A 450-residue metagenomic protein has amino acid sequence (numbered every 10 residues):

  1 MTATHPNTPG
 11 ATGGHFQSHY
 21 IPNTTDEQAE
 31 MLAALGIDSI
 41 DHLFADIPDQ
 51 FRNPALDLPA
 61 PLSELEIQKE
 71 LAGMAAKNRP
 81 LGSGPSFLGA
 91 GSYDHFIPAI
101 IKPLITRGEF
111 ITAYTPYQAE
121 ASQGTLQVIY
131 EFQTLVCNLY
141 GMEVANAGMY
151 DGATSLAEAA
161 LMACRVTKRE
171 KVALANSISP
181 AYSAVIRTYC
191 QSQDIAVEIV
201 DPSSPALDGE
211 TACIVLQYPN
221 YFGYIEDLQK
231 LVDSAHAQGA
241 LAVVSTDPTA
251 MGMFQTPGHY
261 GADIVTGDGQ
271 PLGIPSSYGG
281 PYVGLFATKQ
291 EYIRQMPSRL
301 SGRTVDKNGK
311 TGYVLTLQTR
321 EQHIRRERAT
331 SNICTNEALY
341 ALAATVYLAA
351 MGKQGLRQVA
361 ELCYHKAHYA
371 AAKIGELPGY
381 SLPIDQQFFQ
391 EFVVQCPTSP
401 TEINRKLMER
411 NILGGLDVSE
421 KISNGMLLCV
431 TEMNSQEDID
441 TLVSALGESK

Functional and structural regions predicted by a protein language model:
M1-E27, M31: Charged, compositionally biased N-terminal leader segments and the immediate start of the first structured element
N23, A45-Y130: N-terminal entrance/gating region of PLP-dependent enzymes' catalytic architecture
I37-F51, A262-G267: TRNA-binding/sensing appendages of the translation machinery
G82, S86-G89, N138, V144-M149 (+8 more regions): General beta-strand structural signal in soluble alpha/beta enzymes
S92-F110, Y114-E210: PLP-dependent aspartate aminotransferase-fold enzymes
T154-K310, G379, V394, T401-L407 (+2 more regions): Conserved PLP-enzyme active-site core in the AAT-like
L272-P378, L382-D385: Active-site C-terminal subdomain of aminotransferase-like
Q354-T441: Conserved C-terminal alpha-helix-loop-beta "cap" of PLP-dependent enzymes that closes/shapes the active-site mouth
